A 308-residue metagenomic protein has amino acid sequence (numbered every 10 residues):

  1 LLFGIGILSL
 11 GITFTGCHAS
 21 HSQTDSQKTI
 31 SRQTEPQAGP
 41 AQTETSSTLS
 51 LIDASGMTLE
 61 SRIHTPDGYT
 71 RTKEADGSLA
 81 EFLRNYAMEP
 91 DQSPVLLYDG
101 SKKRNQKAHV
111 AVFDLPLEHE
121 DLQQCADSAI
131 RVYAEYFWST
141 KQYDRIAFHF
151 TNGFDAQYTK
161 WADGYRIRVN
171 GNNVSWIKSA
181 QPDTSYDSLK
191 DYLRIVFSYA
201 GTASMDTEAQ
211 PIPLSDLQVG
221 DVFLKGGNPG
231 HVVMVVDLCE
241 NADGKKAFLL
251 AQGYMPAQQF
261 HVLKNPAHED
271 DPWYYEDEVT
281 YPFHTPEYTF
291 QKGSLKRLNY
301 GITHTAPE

Functional and structural regions predicted by a protein language model:
T13-G16: C-terminal motif of bacterial Sec signal peptides marking the signal peptidase cleavage site
H18-S20: Bacterial signal peptide processing site
Q23, K28-N105, P116-Q124: N-terminal module-boundary/linker segments of secreted carbohydrate-active enzymes
D114, E118-I212: Extracellular-facing segments of soluble proteins and assemblies that are Gly/Ser/Thr-biased and enriched in aromatics
P211-V219, F223: Short, well-ordered loop/turn sites that connect or cap secondary structure elements
L224-V232: Short coil-to-beta-strand transition motifs
H231-E240: Short beta-strand-centered aromatic/proline hotspots
K246-L249, G253-E308: Low-complexity, Gly/Ser/Thr/Pro-rich intrinsically disordered linker/tail segments
